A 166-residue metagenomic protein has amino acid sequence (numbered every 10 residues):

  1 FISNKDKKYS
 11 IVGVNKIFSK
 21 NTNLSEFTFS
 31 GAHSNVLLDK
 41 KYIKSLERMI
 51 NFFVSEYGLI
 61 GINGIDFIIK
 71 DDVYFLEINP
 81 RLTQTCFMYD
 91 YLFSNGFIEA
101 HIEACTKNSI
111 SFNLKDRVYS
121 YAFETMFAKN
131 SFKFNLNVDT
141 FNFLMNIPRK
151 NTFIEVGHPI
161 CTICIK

Functional and structural regions predicted by a protein language model:
F1-I2, V54-F87: Conserved metal-phosphate-binding beta-hairpin within the catalytic cores of diverse ATP-dependent phosphoryl-transfer
I2, K16, I69, T125-A128 (+1 more regions): Hydrophobic side chains in beta-strands
I2-F52, N79-I102, K115-D116: ATP-dependent carboxylate/phosphate-activation module, predominantly the ATP-grasp catalytic core and closely related
K7-S10, G61-I65, D71-Y74, S120-E124 (+1 more regions): Structural beta-strand/beta-sheet cores of well-ordered domains, especially the beta-sheet scaffolds that support
E26-H33, G61-G64, K107, N151 (+2 more regions): Glycine-centered flexibility motif
I50-F53, I62-D66, K107-F112: Glycine-rich, charged/polar anion/phosphate-binding loops that engage phosphate groups from diverse ligands
E99-K166: Peripheral (often C-terminal) accessory segments that flank ATP-dependent C-N-forming ligase machineries
